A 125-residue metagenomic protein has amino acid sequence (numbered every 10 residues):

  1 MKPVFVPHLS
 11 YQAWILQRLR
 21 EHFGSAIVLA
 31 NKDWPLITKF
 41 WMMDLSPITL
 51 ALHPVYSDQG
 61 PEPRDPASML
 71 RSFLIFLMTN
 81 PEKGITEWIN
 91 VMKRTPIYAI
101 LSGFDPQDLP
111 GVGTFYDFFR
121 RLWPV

Functional and structural regions predicted by a protein language model:
M1-V125: Short alpha-helical elements
